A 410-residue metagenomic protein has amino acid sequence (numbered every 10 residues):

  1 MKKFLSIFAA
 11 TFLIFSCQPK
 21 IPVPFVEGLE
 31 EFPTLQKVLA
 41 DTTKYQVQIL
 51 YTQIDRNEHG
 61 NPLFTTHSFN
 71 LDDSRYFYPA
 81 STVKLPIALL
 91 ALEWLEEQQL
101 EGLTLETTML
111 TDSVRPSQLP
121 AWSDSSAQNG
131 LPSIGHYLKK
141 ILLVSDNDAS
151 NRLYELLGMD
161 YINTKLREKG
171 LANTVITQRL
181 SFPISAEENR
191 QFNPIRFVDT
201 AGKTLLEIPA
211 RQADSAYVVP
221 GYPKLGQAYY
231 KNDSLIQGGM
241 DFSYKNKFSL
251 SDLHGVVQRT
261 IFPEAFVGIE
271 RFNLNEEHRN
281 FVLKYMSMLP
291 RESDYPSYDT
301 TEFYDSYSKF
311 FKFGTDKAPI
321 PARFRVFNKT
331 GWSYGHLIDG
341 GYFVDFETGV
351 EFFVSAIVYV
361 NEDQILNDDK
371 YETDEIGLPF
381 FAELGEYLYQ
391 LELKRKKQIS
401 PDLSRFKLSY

Functional and structural regions predicted by a protein language model:
K2-F8: Sec-dependent signal peptide recognition, specifically the positively charged N-region followed immediately by
T11-F12: Repetitive helical segments and hydrophobic/amphipathic motifs
F15-S16: C-terminal motif of bacterial Sec signal peptides marking the signal peptidase cleavage site
P19-T34, L235-Y410: Structured C-terminal helix/loop/strand segments within mature extracytoplasmic catalytic/sensor domains
K20-F192: Active-site-adjacent loops and short helices of periplasmic peptidoglycan-processing enzymes
L138, V144-E277: Mid-domain, small-residue-enriched loop/turn segments at the edges of structured enzyme/sensor domains
